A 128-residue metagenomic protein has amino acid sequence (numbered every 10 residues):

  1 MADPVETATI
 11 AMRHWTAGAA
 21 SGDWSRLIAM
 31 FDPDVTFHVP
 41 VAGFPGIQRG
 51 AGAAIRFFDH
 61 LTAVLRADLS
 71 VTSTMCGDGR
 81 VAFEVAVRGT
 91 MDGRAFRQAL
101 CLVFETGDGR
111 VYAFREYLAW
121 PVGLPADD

Functional and structural regions predicted by a protein language model:
M1, R13-H14, P40, F44-I47 (+1 more regions): Residues at structural and domain junctions
M1-A29, P33, P125-D128: Short, low-complexity N-terminal intrinsically disordered segments enriched in polar/charged residues
A2-D3, I55-D128: A beta-strand edge to alpha-helix "cap/lid" segment located at domain peripheries
V5, W24-R26, D32-D78: A solvent-exposed, acidic/Ser-Thr-rich amphipathic alpha-helical stretch
A8-T9, G43-F44, A86: A short, structure-level motif marking secondary-structure boundaries and short turns
W15-G18, H38, D68, R88-G89: Alpha-helix C-capping/helix-to-loop hinge sites
A20, Q48, V87, M91: Short glycine/serine/threonine-biased micro-segments
